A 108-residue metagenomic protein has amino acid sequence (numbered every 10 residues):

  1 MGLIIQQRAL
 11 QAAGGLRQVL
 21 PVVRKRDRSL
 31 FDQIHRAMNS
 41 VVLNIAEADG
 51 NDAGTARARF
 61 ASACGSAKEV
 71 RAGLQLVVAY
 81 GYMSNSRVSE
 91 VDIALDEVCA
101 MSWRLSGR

Functional and structural regions predicted by a protein language model:
M1-R108: Amphipathic alpha-helical assembly/interaction segments
